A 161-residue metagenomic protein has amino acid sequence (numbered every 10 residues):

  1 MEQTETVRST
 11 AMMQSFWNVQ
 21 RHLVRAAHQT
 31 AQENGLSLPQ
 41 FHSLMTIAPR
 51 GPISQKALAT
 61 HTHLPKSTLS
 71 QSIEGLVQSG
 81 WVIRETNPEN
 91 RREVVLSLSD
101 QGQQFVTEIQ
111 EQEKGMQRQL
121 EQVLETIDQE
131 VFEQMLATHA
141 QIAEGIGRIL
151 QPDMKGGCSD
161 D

Functional and structural regions predicted by a protein language model:
M1-N34: N-terminal leader segment of winged-helix/HTH proteins
T4, R8, L36, L98 (+1 more regions): Alpha-helical hairpin
V7, E111-D161: Terminal interaction helix/tail motif
M13, W17, A48, S99 (+1 more regions): Generic structural concept
Q20-L23, V106, A143-G147: A structural signal for well-ordered alpha-helices, especially hydrophobic packing surfaces of coiled-coils
R21, R25-T68: N-terminal helix-turn-helix DNA-binding core of bacterial DNA-binding proteins
Q71: DNA-binding alpha-helical recognition surfaces that contact promoter or target DNA
E74-Q134: Charged, amphipathic alpha-helical coiled-coil/dimerization segments
